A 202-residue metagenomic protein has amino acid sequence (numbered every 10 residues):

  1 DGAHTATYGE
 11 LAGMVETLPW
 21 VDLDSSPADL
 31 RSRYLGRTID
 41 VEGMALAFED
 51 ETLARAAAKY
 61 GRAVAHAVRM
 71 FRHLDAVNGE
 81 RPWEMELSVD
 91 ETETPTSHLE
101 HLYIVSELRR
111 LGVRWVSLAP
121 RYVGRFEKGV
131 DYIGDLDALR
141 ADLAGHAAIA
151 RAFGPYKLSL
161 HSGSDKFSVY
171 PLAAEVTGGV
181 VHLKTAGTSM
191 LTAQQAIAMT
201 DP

Functional and structural regions predicted by a protein language model:
D1-A6, K59, A63, V68-E80 (+1 more regions): Active-site capping/gating regions of soluble enzymes
D1-Y60, L74-V77: Catalytic alpha/beta active-site cores
V41-L53, R81-S88, A119-K128: Glycine-rich, often proline-containing surface loops adjacent to acidic residues and nearby aromatics that form
